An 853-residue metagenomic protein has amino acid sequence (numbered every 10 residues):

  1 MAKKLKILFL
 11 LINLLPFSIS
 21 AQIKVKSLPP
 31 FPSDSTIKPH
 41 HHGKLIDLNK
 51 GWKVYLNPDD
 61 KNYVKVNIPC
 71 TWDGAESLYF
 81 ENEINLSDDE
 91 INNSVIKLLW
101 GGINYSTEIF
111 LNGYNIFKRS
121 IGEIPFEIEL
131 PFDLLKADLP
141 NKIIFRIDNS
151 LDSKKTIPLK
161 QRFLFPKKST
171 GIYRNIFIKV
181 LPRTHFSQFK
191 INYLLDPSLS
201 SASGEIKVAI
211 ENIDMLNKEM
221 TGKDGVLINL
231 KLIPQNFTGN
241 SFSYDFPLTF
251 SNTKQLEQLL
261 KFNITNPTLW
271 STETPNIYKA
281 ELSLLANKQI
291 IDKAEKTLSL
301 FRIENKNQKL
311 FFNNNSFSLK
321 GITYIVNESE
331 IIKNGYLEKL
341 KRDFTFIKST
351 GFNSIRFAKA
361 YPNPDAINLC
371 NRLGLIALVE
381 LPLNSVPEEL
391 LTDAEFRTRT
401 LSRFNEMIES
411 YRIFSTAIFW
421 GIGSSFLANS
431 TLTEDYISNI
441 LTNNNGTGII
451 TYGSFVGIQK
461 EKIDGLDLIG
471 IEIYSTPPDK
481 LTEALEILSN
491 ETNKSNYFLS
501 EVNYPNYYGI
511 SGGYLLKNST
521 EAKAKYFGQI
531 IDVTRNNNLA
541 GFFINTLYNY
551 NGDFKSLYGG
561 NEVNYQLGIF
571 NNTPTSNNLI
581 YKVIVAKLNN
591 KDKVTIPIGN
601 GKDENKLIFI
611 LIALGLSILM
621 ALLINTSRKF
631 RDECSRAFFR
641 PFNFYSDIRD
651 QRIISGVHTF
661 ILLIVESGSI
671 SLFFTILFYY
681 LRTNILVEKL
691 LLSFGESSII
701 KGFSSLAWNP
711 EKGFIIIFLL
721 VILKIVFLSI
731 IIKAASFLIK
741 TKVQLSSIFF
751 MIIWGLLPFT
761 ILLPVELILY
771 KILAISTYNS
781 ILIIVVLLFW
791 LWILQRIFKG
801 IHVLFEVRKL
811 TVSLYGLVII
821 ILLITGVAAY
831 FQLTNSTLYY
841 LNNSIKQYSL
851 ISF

Functional and structural regions predicted by a protein language model:
S18-D73, N85, D89, K142 (+4 more regions): Accessory carbohydrate-binding/adhesion or oligomerization-edge regions at the termini of glycan-active proteins
K24, K38, A75-F186, I213: Accessory beta-strand-rich segments of carbohydrate-active enzymes
C70, E76-N85, S94-L99, N104-E108 (+8 more regions): Active-site-adjacent substrate/metal-binding segments within catalytic domains of carbohydrate-active enzymes
N217-E219, K223-E304: Extended acidic/polar, glycine-enriched regions that form or flank non-catalytic beta-rich accessory modules
D435-N536, N571: Extracellular glycoside hydrolase catalytic/binding regions
N545-G601, L607-L611: Aromatic-rich peripheral "rim/lid" segments of glycoside hydrolase catalytic domains that contact and position glycan
I624-S627, R631-K740: Selected alpha-helical membrane-embedding segments in polytopic membrane proteins
S705-L719, L728-N835: Hydrophobic alpha-helical transmembrane segments and adjacent short intramembrane/lumenal linkers of inner/organellar
